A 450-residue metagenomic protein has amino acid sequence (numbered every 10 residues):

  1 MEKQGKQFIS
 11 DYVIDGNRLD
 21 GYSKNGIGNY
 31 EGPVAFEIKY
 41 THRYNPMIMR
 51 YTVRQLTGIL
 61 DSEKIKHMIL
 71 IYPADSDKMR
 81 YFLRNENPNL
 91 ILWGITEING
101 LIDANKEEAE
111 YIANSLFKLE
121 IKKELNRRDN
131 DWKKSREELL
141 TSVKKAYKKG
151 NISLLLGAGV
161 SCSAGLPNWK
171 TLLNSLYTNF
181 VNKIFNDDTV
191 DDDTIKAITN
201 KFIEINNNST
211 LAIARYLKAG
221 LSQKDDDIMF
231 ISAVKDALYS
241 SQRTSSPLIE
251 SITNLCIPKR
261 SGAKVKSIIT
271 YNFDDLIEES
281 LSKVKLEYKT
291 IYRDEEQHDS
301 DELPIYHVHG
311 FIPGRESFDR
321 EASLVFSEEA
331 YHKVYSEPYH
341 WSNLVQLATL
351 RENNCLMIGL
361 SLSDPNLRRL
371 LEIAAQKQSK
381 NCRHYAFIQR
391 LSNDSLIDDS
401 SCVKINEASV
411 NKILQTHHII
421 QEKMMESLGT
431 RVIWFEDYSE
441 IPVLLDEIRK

Functional and structural regions predicted by a protein language model:
M1-N17: Acidic-basic catalytic patches of nuclease active cores, encompassing PD-(D/E)XK and other metal-cofactor nuclease
L19-T57: Conserved catalytic cores of phosphodiester-cleaving nucleases, focusing on short active-site segments
F36-M47, A219-L248, E321-P338: Glycine-rich phosphate-binding "P-loop"
E37-H42, I71-D75, H309, L360-S361 (+1 more regions): Structural motif
L60-W93: Nucleic-acid nuclease catalytic cores
D75-Y81, L276-E278, S392-D398: Short, charged/polar "capping" segments at the starts of alpha-helices and the immediately preceding loops
T96-L154, V160-C162, N174-S175, N179 (+9 more regions): SIR2/sirtuin-family catalytic core signature
I305-S342, A348: Glycine-rich phosphate- or other oxyanion-binding loops that anchor nucleotides, phosphorylated ligands
